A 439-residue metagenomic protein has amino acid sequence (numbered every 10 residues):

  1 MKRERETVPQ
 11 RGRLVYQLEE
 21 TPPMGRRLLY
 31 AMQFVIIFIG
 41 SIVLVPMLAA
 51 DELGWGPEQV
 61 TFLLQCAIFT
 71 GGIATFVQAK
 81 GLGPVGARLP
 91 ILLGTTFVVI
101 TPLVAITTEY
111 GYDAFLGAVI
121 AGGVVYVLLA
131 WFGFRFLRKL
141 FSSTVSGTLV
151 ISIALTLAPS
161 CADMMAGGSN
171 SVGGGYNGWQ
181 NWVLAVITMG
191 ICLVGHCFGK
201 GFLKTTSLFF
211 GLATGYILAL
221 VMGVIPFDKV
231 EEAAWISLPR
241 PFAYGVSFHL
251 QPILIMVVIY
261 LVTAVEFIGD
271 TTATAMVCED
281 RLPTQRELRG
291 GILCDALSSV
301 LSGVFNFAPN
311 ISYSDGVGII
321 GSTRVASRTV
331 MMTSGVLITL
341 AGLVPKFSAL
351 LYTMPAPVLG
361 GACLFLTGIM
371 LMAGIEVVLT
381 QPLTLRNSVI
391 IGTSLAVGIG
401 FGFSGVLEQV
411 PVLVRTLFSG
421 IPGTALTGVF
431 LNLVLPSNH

Functional and structural regions predicted by a protein language model:
M1-L29, F227-R240, M276-P283, F430-H439: Intrinsically disordered, low-complexity non-transmembrane regions of multi-pass membrane transporters
K2-I91, V98-T108: N-terminal signal-anchor module of multipass membrane proteins
Y16-P23, F242-L250, T284-Q285, T384 (+1 more regions): Helix-boundary and loop/linker segments of multi-pass membrane transporters
M24, A50-R88, V257-R328: Membrane-embedded helical hairpins/re-entrant loop segments and their flanking transmembrane helices within multi-pass
G25-I42, N177-M189, T206-S207, M222 (+2 more regions): Hydrophobic, membrane-embedded alpha-helices of multi-pass small-molecule transporters
P46-E52, I100-T108, R135, P159 (+5 more regions): Generic transmembrane alpha-helix signature in multi-pass membrane proteins, especially transporters/channels
F62, P84-F97, K139-S146, L203-F210 (+4 more regions): Short, non-helical or kinked segments that cap or interrupt transmembrane helices
I106-P226, S334-G335, T339-H439: Membrane-embedded alpha-helical modules
